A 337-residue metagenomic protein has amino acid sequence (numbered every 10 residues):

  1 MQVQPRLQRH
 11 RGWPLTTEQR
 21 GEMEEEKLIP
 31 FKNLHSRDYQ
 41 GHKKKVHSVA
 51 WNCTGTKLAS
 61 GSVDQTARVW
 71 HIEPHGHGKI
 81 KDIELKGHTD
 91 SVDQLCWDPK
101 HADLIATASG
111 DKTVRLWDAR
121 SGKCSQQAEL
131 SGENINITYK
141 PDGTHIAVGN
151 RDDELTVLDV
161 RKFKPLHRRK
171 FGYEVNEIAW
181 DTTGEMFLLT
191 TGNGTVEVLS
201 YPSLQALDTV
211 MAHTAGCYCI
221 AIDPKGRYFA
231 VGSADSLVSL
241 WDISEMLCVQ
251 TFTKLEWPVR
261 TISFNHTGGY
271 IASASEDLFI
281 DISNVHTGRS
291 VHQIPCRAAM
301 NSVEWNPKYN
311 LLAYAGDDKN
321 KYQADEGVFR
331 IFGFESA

Functional and structural regions predicted by a protein language model:
M1-K43, S48: Intrinsically disordered, low-complexity acidic/Ser/Thr/Pro-rich linker and tail segments in large eukaryotic scaffolds
S36-D38, K81-E84, K123-Q127, K164-R169 (+3 more regions): A short beta-strand motif characteristic of beta-propeller blades
Y39-V46, L85-V92, A128-N134, R169-V175 (+3 more regions): WD40/WD-repeat beta-propeller blade N-cap
V49-G55, C96-A102, T138-G143, A179-E185 (+3 more regions): Loop/turn segments within WD40 beta-propeller blades
G61-D64, T107-D111, G149-D152, T190-N193 (+4 more regions): Conserved strand-to-loop turn within each blade of WD40 beta-propeller repeats
A67-I72, V114-D118, L155-D159, V196-S200 (+3 more regions): WD40-repeat beta-propellers
N301-A337: Blade-level signature of beta-propeller repeat domains, shared across WD40, Kelch, NHL, RCC1 and BNR/Asp-box propellers
